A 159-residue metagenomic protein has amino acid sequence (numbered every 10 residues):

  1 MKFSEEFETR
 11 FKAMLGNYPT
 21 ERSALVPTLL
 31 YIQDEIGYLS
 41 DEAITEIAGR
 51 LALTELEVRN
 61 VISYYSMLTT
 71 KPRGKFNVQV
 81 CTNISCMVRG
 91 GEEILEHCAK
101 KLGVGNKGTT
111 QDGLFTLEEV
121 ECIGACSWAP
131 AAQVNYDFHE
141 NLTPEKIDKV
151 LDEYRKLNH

Functional and structural regions predicted by a protein language model:
M1-H159: Signature of N-terminal electron-transfer/Fe-S-associated modules in redox systems
